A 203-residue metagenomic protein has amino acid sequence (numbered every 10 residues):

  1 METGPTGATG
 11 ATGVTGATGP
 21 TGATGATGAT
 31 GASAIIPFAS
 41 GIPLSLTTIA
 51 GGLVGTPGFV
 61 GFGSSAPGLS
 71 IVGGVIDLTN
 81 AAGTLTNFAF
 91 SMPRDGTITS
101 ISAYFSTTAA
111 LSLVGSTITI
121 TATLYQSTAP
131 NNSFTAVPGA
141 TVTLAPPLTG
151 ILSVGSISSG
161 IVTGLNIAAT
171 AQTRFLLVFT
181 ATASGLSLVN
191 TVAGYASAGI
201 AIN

Functional and structural regions predicted by a protein language model:
M1-P37: Collagen/collagen-like triple-helix recognition
A29-N203: Extracellular jelly-roll beta-sandwich "head" domains, especially the C-terminal globular C1q domain
